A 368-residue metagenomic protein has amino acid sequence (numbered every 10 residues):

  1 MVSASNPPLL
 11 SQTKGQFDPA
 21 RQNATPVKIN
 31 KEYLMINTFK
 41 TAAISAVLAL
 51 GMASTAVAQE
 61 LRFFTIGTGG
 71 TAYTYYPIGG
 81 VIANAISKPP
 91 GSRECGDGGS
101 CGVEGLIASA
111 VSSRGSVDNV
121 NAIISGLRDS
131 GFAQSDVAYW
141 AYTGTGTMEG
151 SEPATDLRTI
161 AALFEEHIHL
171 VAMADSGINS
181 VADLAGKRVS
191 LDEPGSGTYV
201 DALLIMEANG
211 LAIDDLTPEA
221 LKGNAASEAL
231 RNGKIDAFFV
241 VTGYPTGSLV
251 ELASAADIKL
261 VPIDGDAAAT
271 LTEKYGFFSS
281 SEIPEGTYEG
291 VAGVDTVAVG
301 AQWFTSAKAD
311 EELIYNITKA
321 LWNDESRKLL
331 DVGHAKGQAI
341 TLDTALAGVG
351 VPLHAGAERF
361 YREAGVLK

Functional and structural regions predicted by a protein language model:
L10, P19, L221, A225 (+3 more regions): An extracytoplasmic/periplasmic, membrane-proximal ligand-sensing/linker region
Y33-I44: Bacterial N-terminal signal peptides that target proteins for export
S45-G51: Bacterial N-terminal signal peptides
S54-A58: Sec/Tat signal peptide C-region and signal peptidase I cleavage site
F63-G98, A162, E166-N232, R327 (+3 more regions): Bilobed "Venus flytrap"/periplasmic-binding protein-like clamshell domains and structurally analogous long
P77, V81, P90-I123, G290-V291: Extracytoplasmic small-molecule ligand-binding "clamshell" domains of the periplasmic binding protein/Venus flytrap
S135-V137, T145-G146, S176, A212-F304 (+1 more regions): Pocket-lining segment of extracytoplasmic ligand-binding domains
E149-L163, G286-D295: A structural signal for short loop-to-beta-strand junctions that line the ligand-binding cleft of periplasmic/secreted
